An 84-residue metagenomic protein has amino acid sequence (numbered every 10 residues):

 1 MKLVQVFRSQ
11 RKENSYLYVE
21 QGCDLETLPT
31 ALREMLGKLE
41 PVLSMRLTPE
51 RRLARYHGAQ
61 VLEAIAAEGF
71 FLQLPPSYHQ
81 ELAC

Functional and structural regions predicted by a protein language model:
M1, C23-T27: N-terminal amphipathic/basic helix or basic patch
L3-Q10: A short beta-strand micro-motif
Q10, C23, P76-Y78: A broadly conserved detector of short glycine/acidic/proline-rich loop/turn motifs that flank catalytic sites and bind
R11-Q21: Eukaryotic low-complexity, mixed-charge intrinsically disordered interaction/regulatory segments enriched in acidic
N14-Y16, E26-L53: Amphipathic, hydrophobic secondary-structure cores in small proteins
K38, L43, L47, L53-C84: Helix-rich interaction surfaces within compact, conserved domain-sized segments that mediate assembly or partner
